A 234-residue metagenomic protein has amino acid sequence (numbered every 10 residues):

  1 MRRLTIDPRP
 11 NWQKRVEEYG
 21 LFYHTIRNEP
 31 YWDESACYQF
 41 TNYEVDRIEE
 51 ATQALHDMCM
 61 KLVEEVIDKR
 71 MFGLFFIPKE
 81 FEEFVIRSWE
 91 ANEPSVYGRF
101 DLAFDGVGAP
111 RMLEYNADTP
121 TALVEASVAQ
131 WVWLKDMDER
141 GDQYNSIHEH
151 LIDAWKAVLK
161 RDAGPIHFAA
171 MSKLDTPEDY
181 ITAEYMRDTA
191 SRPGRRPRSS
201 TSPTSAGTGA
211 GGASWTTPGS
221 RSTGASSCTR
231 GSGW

Functional and structural regions predicted by a protein language model:
M1-W234: Preference for protein termini
